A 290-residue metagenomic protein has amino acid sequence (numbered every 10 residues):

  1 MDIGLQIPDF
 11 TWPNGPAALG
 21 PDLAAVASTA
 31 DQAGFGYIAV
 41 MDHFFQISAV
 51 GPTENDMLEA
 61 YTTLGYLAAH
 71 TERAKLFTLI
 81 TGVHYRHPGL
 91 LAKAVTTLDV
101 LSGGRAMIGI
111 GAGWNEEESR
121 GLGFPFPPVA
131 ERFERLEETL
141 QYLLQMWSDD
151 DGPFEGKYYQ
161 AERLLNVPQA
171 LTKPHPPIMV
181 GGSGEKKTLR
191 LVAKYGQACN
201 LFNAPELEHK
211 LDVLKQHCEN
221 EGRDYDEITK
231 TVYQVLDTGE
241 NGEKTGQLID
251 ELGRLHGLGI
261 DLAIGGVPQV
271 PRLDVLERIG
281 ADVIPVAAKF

Functional and structural regions predicted by a protein language model:
M1-H70, P174-P176, A204, V270 (+2 more regions): N-terminal beta1-alpha1-beta2 module of alpha/beta enzyme domains
D2-A18, T81-P153, Q269-V270: Flexible, glycine-rich active-site loops centered on histidine and acidic residues that chelate a metal or position
I3-I7, I38-V40, K75-T78, A106-I110 (+4 more regions): Hydrophobic faces of well-ordered beta-strands that scaffold small-molecule active sites in alpha/beta enzyme cores
I7, T29-D31, G36, A130-T172 (+1 more regions): An alpha-helical appendage that flanks or caps ligand/catalytic pockets
I7-P21, T81-G89, P174-G184, Y233-G246: Active-site mouth loops of central-metabolism enzymes
A17-A30, L91-A94, G182-L191, G242-L255: Short, acidic/polar
A30, D42, L67, L98 (+8 more regions): Conserved, mostly hydrophobic/aromatic
H70-R73, S102, L191-C199, G259-I260: Glycine-enriched alpha-helix->loop->beta-strand junction motifs that scaffold or abut catalytic
